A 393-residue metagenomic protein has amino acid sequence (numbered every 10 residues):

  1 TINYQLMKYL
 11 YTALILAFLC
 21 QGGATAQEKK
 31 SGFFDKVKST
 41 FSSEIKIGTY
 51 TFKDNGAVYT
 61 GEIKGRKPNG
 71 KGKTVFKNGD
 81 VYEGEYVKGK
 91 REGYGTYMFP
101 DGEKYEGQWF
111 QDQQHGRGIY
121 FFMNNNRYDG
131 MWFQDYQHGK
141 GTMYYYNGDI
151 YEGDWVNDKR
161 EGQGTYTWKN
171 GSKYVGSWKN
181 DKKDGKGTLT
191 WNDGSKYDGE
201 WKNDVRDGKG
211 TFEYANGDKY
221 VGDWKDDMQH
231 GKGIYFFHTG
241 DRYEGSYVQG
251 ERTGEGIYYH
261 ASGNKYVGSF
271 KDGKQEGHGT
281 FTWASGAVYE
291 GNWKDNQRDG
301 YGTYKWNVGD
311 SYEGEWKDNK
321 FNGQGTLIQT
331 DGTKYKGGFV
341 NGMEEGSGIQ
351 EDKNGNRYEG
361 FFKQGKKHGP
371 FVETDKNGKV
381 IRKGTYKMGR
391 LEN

Functional and structural regions predicted by a protein language model:
N3-L10: Positively charged n-region of N-terminal signal peptides that target proteins for export
Y4, A24-T25: Glycine-centered signal
Y11-T12, K383: Generic early N-terminus positional signal peaking at residue ~5-7
T12-Q21: Bacterial N-terminal signal peptides
T25-N393: Glycine/tyrosine- and acidic-biased, solvent-exposed loop/turn segments at the edges of beta-strands
